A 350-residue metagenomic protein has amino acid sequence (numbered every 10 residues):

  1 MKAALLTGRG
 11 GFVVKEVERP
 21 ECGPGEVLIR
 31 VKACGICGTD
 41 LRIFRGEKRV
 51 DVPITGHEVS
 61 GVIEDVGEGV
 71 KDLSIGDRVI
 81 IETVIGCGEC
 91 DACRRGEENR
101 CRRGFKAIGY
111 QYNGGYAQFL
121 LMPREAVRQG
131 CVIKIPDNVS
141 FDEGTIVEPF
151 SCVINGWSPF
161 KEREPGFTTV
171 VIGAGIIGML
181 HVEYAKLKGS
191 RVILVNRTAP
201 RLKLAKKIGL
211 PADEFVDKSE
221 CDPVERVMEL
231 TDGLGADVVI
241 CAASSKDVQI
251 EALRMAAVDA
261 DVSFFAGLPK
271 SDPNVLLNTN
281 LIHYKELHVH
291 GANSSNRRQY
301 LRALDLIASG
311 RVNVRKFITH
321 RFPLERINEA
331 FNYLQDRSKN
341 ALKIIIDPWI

Functional and structural regions predicted by a protein language model:
M1-S60, Q118-M122, A126-G130, D217 (+1 more regions): Short N-terminal strand-loop motif that marks the start of NAD(P)H/FAD-dependent oxidoreductase cofactor-binding domains
P20-C34, E47-R94, I133-P136: Glycine-rich beta-strand-centered segment in the early N-terminal region that forms part of a ligand/cofactor-binding
E89-I172: NAD(P)H dinucleotide-binding glycine-rich loop of Rossmann-like/cofactor-binding domains, especially the beta1-alpha1
D137-E220, E225: Mid-domain Rossmann-like dinucleotide-binding core that forms the NAD(H)/NADP(H) cofactor-binding site
F160-P165, Y184, K203, K207-E286 (+1 more regions): Glycine-rich cofactor phosphate-binding loops and adjacent beta1-alpha1 units of small-molecule cofactor enzyme domains
L194, C221-D222, I250-R254, R297-I350: C-terminal hydrophobic helical "lid"/dimerization subdomain of Rossmann-like NAD(P)H-dependent oxidoreductases
D261, L276-R298, L304-K316: Rossmann-fold dehydrogenase core element
